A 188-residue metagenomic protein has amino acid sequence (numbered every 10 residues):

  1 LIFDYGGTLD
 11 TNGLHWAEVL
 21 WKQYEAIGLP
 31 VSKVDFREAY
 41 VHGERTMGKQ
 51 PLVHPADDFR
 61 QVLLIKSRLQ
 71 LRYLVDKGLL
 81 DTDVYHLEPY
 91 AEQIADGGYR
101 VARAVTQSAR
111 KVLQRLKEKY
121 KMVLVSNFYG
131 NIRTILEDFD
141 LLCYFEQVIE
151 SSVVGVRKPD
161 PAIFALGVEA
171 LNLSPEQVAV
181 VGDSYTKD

Functional and structural regions predicted by a protein language model:
L1-Q107: N-terminal helical cap/lid subdomain that shapes the substrate entry/recognition surface in HAD-like hydrolases
F3-Y5, F145, F164: Conserved hydrophobic/aromatic "anchor" residues that stabilize well-ordered secondary structure elements
T8, Y129-N131, Y185-T186: Short, solvent-exposed loop/turn segments at secondary-structure junctions
L14-H15, L136-D138: Short amphipathic alpha-helical segments
S32-D35, C143-Q147, P175-V178: Short acidic capping loops at alpha-helix termini that bridge into adjacent secondary structure
D83-E137, S151: Substrate-recognition element of Asp-dependent hydrolases with the DxDx(T/V) motif
R157-T186: Conserved Lys-Pro-Asp/Glu-containing loop-to-beta segment of HAD-superfamily phosphomonoesterases, centered on
